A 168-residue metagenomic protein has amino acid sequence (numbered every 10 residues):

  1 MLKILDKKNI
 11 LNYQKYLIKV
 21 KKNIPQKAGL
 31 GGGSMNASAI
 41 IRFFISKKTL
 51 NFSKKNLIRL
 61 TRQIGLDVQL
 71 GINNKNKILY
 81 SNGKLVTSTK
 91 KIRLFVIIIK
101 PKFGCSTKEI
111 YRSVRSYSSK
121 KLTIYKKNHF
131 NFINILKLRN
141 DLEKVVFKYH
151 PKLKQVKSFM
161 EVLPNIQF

Functional and structural regions predicted by a protein language model:
M1-K3, S38-R42, R62, N131-N140: Short, basic/glycine-rich phosphate-binding loops at helix/coil junctions that contact nucleotide phosphates
M1-Q14, P25, R112-S116, F132 (+1 more regions): N-terminal beta-alpha supersecondary unit
K8-L17, F43-I64: Phosphate-handling active-site elements
N12-I18, L138, F168: A short coil-to-beta-strand element that immediately follows conserved catalytic motifs
Y16-A28, I166: Short pre-catalytic strand/loop immediately N-terminal to key active-site residues, enriched for Gly-Thr
L30-K54, L70: DPxDG-like acidic metal-binding loop motif
G71-F168: Conserved, helical-rich catalytic subdomain that frames metal- and/or nucleotide-binding sites in enzyme alpha/beta
